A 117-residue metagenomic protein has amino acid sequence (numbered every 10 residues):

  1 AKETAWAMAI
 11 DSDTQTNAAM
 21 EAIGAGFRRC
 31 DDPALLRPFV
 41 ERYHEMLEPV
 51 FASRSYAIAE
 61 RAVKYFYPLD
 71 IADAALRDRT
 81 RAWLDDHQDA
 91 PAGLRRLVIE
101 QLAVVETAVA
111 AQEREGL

Functional and structural regions predicted by a protein language model:
A1-L117: Long, ordered, helix-rich scaffold segments
